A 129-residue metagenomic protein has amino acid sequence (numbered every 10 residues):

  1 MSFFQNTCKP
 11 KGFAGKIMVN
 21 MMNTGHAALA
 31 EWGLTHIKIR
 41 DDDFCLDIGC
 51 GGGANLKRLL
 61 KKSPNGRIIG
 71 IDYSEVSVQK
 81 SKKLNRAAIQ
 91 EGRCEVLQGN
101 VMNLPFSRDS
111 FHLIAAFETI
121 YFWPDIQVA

Functional and structural regions predicted by a protein language model:
M1-G15: N-terminal, positively charged/glycine-rich alpha-helical extensions of SAM-dependent methyltransferases
I17-M18, L29, G33, N55 (+1 more regions): Hydrophobic alpha-helical segments typical of transmembrane helices and their membrane-interface/capping positions
T24-D43: Conserved alpha-helix/loop element of class I SAM-dependent methyltransferases that forms part of the SAM/SAH-binding
T35-R40, K61, L104-P105: Glycine-rich helix-loop-beta junction characteristic of Rossmann-like nucleotide cofactor-binding loops
F44-N103: Class I SAM-dependent methyltransferase SAM/SAH-binding core
M102-L113: A short acidic, Gly/Pro-enriched loop at the edge of an enzyme's catalytic core that lines a small-molecule cofactor
H112-D125: A short SAM/SAH-binding and catalytic strip from SAM-dependent methyltransferases
Q127-A129: A short glycine-rich, Lys/Arg-flanked "PGG" loop and its adjoining helix->strand segment in the class I
